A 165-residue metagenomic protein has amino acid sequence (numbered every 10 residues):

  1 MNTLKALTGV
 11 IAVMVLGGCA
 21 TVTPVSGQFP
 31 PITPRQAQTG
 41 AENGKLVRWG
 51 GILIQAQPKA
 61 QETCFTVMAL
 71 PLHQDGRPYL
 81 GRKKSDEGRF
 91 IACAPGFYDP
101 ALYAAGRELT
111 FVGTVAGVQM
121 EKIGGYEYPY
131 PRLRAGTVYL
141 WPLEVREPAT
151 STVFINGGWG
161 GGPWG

Functional and structural regions predicted by a protein language model:
M1-C19: Sec-dependent bacterial lipoprotein signal peptides
C19-G165: OB-fold and OB-like single-stranded nucleic-acid-recognition modules and their adjacent interaction interfaces
